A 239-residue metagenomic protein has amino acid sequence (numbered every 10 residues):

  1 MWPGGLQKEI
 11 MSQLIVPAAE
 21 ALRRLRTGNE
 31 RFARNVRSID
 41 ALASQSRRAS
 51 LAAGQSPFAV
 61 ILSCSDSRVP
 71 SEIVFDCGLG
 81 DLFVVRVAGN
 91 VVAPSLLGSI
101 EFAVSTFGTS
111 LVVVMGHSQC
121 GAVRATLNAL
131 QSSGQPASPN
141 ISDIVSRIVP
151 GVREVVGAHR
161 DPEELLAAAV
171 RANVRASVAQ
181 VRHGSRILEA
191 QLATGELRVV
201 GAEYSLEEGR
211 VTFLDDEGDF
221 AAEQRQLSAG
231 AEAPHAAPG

Functional and structural regions predicted by a protein language model:
W2, Q7-G54, G80, G89-S110 (+1 more regions): Divalent-metal-activated hydrolytic enzyme cores
F58, L62-S99: Active-site cofactor/substrate anionic-group-binding motifs, chiefly glycine- and Lys/Arg-rich phosphate-binding loops
L62-C64, R86, V113-H117, V200-S205: Short beta-strand segments
D66-R68, H117-A122: Gly/Ser/Thr-rich loops at beta-strand to alpha-helix junctions that form or flank small-molecule/cofactor-binding
